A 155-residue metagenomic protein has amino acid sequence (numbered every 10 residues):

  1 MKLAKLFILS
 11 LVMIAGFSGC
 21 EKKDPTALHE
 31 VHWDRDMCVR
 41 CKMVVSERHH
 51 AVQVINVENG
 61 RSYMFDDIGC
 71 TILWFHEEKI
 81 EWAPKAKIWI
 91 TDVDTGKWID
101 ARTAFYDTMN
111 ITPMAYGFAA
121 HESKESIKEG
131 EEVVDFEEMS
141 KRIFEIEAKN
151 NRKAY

Functional and structural regions predicted by a protein language model:
M1-F7: Bacterial N-terminal signal peptides that target proteins for export
G16-G19: C-terminal motif of bacterial Sec signal peptides marking the signal peptidase cleavage site
E21-A27: Bacterial lipoprotein signal-peptidase II cleavage site
A27-W33: Short, flexible, mixed-charge glycine/proline-rich loop motifs that serve as phosphate/nucleic-acid-contacting
D36-I72: Post-signal-peptide N-terminal segment of Sec-exported extracytoplasmic proteins
K42-V45, F75-W82, I143, E147: Sec/Tat-exported extracytoplasmic proteins
S62-T108: Mature extracytoplasmic domains of secretory-pathway proteins
I88-Y155: Beta-strand-rich cores of mature extracytoplasmic or soluble domains
